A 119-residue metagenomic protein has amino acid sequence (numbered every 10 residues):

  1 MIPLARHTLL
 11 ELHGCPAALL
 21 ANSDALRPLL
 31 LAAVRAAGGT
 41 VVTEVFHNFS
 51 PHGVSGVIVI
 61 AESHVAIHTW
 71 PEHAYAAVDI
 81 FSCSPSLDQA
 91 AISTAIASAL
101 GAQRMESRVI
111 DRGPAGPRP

Functional and structural regions predicted by a protein language model:
M1-P119: Polybasic/polar functional segments that serve as interface/processing modules
